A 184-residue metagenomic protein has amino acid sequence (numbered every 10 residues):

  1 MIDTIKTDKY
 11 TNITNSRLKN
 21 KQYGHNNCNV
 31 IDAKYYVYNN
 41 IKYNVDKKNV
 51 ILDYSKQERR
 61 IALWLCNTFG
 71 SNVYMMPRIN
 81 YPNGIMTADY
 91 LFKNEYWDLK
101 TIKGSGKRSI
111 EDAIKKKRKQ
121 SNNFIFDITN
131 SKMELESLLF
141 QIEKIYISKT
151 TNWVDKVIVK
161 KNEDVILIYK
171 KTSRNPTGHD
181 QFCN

Functional and structural regions predicted by a protein language model:
M1-N72, Y81, I102-N184: Metal-dependent nuclease catalytic core centered on acidic motifs
Y74-M76: A structural preference for short, hydrophobic beta-strand core positions in alpha/beta folds
Y81-L91: Beta-rich nucleic-acid/ligand-interaction surfaces
Y90, E95-T101: Conserved catalytic cores of phosphodiester-cleaving nucleases, focusing on short active-site segments
